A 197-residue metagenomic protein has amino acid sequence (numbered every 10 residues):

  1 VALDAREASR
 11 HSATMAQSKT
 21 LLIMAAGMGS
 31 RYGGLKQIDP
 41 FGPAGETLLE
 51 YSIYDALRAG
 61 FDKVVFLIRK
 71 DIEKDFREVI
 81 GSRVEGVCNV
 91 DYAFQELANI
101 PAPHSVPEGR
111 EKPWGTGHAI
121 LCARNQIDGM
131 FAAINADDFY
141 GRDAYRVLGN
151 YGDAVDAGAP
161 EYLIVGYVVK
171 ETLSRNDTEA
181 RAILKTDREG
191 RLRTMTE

Functional and structural regions predicted by a protein language model:
L3, E7, H11-T14: Short, positively charged and aromatic/hydrophobic N-terminal segments
Q17-G81, V90, G129: N-terminal glycine-rich phosphate-binding loop and ensuing alpha1 helix
M24-A25, D91-A93, A133-N135, I164-V168: Short beta-strand segments
G29, F139-G141: A short, conserved beta-strand element in the Rossmann-like catalytic core that flanks the donor/metal-binding loop
K36-G42, V106-R110, E179: Short glycine-enriched, charge-decorated loop/helix-capping segments at active-site entrances that position
V84-M130: Short phosphate-binding loop-to-helix
G129-F139: Short beta-strand-to-loop acidic/aromatic patch adjacent to the donor-nucleotide binding site
R142-E197: Conserved core of the sugar-phosphate nucleotidyltransferase
